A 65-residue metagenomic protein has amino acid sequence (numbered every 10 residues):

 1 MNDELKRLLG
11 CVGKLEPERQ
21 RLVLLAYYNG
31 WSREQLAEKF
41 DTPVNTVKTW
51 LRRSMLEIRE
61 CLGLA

Functional and structural regions predicted by a protein language model:
M1-R21, W31-E38, L62: Amphipathic alpha-helical segment used for protein-protein interaction
R19, E34, F40-A65: DNA-recognition helix of helix-turn-helix
L22-A26: A short pre-motif secondary-structure segment
Y27-Y28, M55: Intrinsically disordered, low-complexity Ser/Thr/Pro-rich tracts
Y28-N29, D41: Compositionally biased, intrinsically disordered low-complexity regions enriched in proline and serine
